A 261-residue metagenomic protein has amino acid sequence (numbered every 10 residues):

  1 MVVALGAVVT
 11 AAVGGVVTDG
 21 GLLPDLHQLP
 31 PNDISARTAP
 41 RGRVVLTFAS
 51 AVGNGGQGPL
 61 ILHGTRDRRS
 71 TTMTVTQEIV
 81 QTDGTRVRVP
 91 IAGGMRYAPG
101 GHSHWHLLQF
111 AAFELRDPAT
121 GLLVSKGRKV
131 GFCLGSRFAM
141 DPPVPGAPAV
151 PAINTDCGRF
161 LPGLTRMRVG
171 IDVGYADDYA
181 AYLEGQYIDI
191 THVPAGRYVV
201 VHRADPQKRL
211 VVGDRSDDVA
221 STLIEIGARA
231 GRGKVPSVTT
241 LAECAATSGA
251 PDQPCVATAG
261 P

Functional and structural regions predicted by a protein language model:
M1-G14: Secretory targeting and sorting signals
V13-V52, G56-I61, G231-T239: Boundary/junction segments of secreted and surface-exposed precursor proteins
V17-T18, Q57-H63, G121-K126, A180-A181 (+2 more regions): Beta-sandwich strand segments
T47-H104, D117-A119, L210: Short amphipathic, basic-aromatic surface patches that mediate peripheral association with negatively charged
G101, D189-A195, K208: Marks the mature luminal ectodomains of secretory-pathway proteins
F110-A111, D117-H192, R232-G260: Exoplasmic/lumenal beta-rich domain surfaces
F113, V193-A204: A short tyrosine-centered beta-strand micro-motif
E225-G227: Short beta-strand edge segments in extracellular beta-sheet folds
